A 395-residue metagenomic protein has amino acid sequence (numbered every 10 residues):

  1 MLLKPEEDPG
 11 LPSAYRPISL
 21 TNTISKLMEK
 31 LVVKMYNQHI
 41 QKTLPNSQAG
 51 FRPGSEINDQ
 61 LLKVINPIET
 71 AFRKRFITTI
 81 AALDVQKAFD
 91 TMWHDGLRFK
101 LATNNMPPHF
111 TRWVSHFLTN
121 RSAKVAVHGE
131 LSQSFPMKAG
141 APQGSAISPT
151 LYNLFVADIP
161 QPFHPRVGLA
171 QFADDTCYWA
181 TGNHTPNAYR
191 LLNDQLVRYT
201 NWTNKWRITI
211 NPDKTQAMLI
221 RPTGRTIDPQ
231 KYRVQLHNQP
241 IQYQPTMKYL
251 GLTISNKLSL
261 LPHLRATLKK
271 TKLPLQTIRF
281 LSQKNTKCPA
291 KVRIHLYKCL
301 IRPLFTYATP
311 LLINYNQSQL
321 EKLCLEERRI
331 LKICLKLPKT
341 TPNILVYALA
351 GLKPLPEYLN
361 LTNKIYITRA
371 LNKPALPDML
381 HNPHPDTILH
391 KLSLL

Functional and structural regions predicted by a protein language model:
M1-P142, A180: Conserved pre-catalytic core of RNA-dependent polymerases
R16, M28, V32, Y36 (+15 more regions): Mobile genetic element proteins and their domesticated derivatives, centered on retroelements and DNA transposons
R16-P17, Q48-G50, I80-A88, V114 (+5 more regions): Catalytic palm active-site di-aspartate
V32-Q48, R73, P149-W179: Active-site palm subdomain of RNA-directed nucleic acid polymerases
A88-N104, C177-N201, S259, N314: Catalytic palm subdomain of template-directed nucleic-acid polymerases, centered on the conserved carboxylate motif
L131, D194, T209-P245: Short, conserved micro-motifs composed of acidic
F172-A173, N204-I227, K248-L371: Non-catalytic, peripheral interaction segments enriched in hydrophobic/basic residues
Y232-V234, N238, T362-L395: Flexible, low-complexity interdomain linkers flanking nucleic-acid-processing modules
